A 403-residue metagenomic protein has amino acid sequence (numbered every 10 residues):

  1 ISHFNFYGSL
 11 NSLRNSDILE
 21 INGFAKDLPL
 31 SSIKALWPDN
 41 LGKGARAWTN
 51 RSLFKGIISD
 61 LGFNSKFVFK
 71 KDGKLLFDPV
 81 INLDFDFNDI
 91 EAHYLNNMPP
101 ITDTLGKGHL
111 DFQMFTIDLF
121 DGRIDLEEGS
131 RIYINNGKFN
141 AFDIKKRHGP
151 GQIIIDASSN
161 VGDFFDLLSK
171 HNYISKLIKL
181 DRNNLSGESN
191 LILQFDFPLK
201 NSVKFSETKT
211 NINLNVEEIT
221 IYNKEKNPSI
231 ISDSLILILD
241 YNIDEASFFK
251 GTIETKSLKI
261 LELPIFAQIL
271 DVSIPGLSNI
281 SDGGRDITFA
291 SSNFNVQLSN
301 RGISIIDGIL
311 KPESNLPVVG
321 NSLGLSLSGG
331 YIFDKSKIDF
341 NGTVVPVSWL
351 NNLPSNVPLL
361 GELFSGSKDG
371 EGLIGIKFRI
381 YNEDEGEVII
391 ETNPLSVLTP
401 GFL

Functional and structural regions predicted by a protein language model:
I1-F4, K43-D156, N160, H171-T343 (+1 more regions): Solvent-exposed beta-strand/coil patches in large extracellular/periplasmic or lumenal scaffold regions
I1-I18, N213: Short intrinsically disordered, low-complexity coil segments enriched in acidic
S12-K26, S32-I33, W37, K55 (+1 more regions): Extended assembly/interaction regions that build large supramolecular complexes
S16-I18, D103, E371-G375: Short edge beta-strand segments in beta-sheet-rich domains
F24-W37, G151-D163: Predominantly extracellular/luminal regions of secreted and cell-surface proteins, especially disulfide-bonded
I33-N40, F165-H171, I269: Short, flexible, mixed-charge acidic loops at enzyme active sites
V345-G386: Surface-exposed, gly/pro-biased binding rims or lids
